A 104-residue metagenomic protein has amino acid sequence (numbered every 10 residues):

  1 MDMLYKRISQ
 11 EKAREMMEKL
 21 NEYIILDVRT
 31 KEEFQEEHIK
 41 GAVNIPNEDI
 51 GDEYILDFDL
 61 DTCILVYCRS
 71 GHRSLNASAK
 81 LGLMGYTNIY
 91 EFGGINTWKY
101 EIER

Functional and structural regions predicted by a protein language model:
M1-Y23, K31-C63, R69-R104: Rhodanese-like catalytic fold shared by cysteine-dependent sulfurtransferases and DSP/PTP-type phosphatases
D27: N-terminal glycine-rich beta->alpha transition that marks the start or flank of a dinucleotide-binding site
